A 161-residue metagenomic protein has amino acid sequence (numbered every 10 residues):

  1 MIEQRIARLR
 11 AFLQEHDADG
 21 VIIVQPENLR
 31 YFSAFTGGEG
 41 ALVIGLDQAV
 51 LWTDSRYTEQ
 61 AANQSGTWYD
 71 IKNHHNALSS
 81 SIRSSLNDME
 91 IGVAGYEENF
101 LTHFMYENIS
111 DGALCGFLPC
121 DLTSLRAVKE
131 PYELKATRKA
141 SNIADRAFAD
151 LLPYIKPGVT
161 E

Functional and structural regions predicted by a protein language model:
M1-W52, S79-E90, N108-G112, P131 (+3 more regions): Terminal domain-start leader segments
V24-P26, T53-S55, N76, Y96-L101: Structural motif
L29-R30, E59, T102: Glycine-rich nucleotide phosphate-binding loop and flanking beta-alpha elements of Rossmann-like dinucleotide-binding
V43-L46, Q64-G66, K72-N76, C115-P119 (+1 more regions): Short, surface-exposed linear patches
T53-S84: Compact, glycine/acidic-enriched structural inserts
A77-E161: Flexible, acidic/His-enriched mid-domain "rim/lid" segments that flank
